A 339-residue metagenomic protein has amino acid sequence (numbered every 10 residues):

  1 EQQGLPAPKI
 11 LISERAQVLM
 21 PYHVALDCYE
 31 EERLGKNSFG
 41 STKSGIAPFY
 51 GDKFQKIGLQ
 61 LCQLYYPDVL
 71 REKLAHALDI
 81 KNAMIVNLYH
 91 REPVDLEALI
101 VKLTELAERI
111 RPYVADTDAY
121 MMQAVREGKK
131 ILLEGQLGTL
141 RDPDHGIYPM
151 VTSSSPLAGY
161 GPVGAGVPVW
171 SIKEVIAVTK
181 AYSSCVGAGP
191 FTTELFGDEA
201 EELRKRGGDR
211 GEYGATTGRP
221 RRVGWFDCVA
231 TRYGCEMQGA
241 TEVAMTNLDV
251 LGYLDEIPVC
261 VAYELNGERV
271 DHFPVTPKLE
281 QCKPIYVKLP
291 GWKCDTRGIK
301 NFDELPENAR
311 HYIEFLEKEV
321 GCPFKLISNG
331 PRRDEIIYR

Functional and structural regions predicted by a protein language model:
E1-R339: Non-transmembrane, aqueous-exposed alpha-helical and coiled segments at domain scale
